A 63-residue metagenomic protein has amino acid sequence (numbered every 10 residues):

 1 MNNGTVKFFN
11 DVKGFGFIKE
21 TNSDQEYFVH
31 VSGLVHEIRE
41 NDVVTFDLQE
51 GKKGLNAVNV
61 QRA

Functional and structural regions predicted by a protein language model:
M1-F8: Structural detector for short beta-strands of small beta-barrel domains
N3, E26-F28, V43: Well-ordered beta-strand positions in beta-sheet-rich domains
K13-I18: Short aromatic-glycine-enriched beta-strand elements
Q25-H36: Beta-strand/loop nucleic-acid-binding surfaces
L34-T45: Short nucleic-acid-contacting surface segments enriched for D/E, G, S/T with interspersed K/R
Q49-A63: OB-fold/S1-family single-stranded nucleic acid-binding modules
